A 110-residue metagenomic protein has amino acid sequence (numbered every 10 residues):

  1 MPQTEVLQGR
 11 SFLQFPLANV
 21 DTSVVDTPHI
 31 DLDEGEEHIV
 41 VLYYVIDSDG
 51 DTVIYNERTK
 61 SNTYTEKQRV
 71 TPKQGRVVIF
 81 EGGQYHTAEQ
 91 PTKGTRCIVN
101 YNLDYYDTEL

Functional and structural regions predicted by a protein language model:
P2-L110: Catalytic core of non-heme Fe(II) oxygenases with the double-stranded beta-helix
